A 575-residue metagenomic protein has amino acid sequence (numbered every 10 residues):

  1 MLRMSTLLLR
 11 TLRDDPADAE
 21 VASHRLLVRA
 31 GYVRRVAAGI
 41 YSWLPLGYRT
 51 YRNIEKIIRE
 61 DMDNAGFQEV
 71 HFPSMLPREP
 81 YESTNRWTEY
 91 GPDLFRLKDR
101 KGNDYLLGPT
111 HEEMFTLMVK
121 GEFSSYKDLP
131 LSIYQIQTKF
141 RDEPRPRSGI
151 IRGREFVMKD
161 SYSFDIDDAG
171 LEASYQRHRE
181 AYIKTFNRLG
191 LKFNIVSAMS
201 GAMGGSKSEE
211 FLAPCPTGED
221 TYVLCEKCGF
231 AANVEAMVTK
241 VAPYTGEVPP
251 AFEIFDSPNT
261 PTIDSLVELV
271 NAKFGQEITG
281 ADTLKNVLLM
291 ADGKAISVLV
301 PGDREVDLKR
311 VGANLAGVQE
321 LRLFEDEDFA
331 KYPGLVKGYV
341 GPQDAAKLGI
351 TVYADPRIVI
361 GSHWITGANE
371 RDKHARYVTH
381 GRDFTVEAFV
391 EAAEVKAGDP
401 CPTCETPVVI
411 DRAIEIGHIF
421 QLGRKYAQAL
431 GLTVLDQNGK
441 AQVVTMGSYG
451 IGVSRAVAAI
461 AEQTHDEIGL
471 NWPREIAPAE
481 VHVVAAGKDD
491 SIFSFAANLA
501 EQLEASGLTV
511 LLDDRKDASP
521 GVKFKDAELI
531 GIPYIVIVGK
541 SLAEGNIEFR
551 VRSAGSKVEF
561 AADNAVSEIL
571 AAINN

Functional and structural regions predicted by a protein language model:
M1-N575: NTP/phosphate- and nucleic-acid-binding module
